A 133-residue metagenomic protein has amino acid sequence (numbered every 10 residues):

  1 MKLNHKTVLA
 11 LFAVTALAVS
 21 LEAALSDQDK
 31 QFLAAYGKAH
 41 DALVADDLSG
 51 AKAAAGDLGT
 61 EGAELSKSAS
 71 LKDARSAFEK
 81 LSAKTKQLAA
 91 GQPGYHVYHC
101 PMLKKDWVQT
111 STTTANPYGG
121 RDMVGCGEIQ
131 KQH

Functional and structural regions predicted by a protein language model:
K2-L11: Bacterial N-terminal signal peptides that target proteins for export
A10-A18: Bacterial N-terminal signal peptides
L17-H133: Intrinsically disordered, low-complexity terminal tails/loops enriched in metal-binding residues
